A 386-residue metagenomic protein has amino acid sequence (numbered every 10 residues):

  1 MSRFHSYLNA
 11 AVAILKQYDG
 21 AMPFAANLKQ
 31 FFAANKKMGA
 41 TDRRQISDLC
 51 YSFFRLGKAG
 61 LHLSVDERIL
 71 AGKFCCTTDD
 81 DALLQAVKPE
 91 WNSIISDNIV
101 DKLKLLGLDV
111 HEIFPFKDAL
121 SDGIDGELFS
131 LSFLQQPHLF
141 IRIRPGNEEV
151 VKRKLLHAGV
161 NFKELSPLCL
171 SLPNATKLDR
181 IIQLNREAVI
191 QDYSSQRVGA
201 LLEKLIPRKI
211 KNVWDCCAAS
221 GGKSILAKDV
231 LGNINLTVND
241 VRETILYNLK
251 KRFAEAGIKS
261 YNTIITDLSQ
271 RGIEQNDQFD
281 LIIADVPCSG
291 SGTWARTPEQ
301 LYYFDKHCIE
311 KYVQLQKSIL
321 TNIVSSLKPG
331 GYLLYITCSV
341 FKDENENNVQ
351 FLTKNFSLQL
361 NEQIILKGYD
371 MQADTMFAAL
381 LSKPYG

Functional and structural regions predicted by a protein language model:
M1-G386: S-adenosylmethionine
